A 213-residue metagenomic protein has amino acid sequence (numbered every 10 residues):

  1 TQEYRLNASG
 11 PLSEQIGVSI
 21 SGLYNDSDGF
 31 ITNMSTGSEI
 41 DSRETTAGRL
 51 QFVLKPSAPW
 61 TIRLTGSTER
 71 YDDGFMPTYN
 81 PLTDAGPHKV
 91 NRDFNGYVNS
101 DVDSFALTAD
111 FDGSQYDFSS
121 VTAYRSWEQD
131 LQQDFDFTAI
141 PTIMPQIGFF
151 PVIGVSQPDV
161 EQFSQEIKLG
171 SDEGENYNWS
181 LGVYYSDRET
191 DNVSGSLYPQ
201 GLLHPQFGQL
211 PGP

Functional and structural regions predicted by a protein language model:
T1-G74, S100-L107, E161, Q165 (+1 more regions): Transmembrane beta-barrel wall of Gram-negative outer-membrane proteins
S13-T32, T45-R49, D117-E166: Surface-exposed extracellular loop regions of Gram-negative outer-membrane beta-barrel proteins
I31-E39, M76-D93, D134-V155, G195-P213: Solvent-exposed loop segments that connect transmembrane elements
T65-S67, D101-E128, I153-P213: Face-selective signature of the C-terminal outer-membrane beta-barrel domain
R92-G96, V102: Beta-sheet-rich non-transmembrane sensory/scaffold domains
